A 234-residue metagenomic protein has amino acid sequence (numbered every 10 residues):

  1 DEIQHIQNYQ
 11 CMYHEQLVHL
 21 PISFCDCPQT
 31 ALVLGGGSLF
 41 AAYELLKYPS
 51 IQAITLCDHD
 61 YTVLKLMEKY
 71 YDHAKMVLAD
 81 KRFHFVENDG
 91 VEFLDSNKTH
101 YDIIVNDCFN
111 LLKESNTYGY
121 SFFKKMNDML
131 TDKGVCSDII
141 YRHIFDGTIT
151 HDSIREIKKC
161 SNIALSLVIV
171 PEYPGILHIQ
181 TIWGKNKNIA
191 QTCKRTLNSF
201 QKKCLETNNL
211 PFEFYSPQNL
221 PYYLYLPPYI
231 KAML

Functional and structural regions predicted by a protein language model:
D1-Q7: Conserved Class I S-adenosyl-L-methionine-dependent methyltransferase catalytic core
Q7-Y9, I54, N97, L112 (+3 more regions): Surface-exposed loop/turn and secondary-structure junction residues enriched for glycine/proline
Y9-V135, I144-S153: The AdoMet/dcAdoMet-binding core of the Class I SAM-like
H19, C27-A31, V63-L64, F85-D89 (+4 more regions): Short C-terminal domain-edge/linker segments immediately following a structured domain
S115-T192: C-terminal substrate-binding/active-site "lid" region of AdoMet-derived donor-dependent transferases
G175-L234: SAM/dcSAM-binding transferase cores
